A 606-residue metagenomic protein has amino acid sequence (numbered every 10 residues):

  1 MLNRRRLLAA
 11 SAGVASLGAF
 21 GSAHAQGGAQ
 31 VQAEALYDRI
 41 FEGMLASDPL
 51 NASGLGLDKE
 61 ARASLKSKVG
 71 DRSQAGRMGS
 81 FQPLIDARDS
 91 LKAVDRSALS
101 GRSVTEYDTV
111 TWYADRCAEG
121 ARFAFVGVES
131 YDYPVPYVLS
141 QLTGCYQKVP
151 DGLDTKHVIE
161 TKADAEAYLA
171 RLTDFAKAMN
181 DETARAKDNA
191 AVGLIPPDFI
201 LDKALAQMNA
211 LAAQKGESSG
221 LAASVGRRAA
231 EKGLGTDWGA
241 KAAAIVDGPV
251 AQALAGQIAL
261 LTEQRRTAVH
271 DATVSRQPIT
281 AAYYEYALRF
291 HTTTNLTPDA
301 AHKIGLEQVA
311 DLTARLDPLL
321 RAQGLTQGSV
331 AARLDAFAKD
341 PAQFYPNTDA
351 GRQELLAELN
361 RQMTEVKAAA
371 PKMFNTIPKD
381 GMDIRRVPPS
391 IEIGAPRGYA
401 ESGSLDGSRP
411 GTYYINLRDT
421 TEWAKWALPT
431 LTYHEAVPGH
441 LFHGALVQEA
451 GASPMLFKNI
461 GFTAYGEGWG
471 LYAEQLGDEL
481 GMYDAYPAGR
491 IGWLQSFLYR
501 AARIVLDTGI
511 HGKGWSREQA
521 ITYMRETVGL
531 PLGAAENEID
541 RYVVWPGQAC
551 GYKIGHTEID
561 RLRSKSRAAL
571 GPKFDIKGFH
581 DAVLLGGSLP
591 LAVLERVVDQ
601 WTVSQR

Functional and structural regions predicted by a protein language model:
M1-A15: N-terminal secretory signal peptides and thylakoid transit peptides that target proteins across membranes
A25-R606: N-terminal maturation segment of proteins
